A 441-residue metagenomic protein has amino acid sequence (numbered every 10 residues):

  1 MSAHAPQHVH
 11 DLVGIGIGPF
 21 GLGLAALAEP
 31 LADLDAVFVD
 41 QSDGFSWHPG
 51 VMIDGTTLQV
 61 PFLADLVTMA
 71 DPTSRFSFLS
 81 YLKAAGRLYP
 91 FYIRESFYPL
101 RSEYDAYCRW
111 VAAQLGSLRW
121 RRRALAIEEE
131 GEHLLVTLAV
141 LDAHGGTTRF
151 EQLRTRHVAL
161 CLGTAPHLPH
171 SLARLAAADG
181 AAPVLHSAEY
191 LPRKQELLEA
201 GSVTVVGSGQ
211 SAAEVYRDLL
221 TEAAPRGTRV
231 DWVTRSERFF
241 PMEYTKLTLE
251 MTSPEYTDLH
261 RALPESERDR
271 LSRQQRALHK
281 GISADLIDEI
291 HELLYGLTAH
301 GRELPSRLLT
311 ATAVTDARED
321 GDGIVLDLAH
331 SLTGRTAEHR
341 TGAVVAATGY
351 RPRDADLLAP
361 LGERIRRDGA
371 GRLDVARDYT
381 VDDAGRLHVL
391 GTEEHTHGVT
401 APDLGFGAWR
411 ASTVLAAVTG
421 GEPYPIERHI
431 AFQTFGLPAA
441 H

Functional and structural regions predicted by a protein language model:
M1-D43, P49, F91-Q210, E214-H441: Flavin (primarily FAD) cofactor-binding/catalytic cores of flavoenzymes
W47-V51, Q59-L82: Redox-cofactor-proximal catalytic regions of oxidoreductases
T57-V60, T419: Juxtamembrane transmembrane-helix termini
M69-Y104: A conserved beta-strand/loop capping segment in the N-terminal third of enzymes that catalyze redox or closely related
